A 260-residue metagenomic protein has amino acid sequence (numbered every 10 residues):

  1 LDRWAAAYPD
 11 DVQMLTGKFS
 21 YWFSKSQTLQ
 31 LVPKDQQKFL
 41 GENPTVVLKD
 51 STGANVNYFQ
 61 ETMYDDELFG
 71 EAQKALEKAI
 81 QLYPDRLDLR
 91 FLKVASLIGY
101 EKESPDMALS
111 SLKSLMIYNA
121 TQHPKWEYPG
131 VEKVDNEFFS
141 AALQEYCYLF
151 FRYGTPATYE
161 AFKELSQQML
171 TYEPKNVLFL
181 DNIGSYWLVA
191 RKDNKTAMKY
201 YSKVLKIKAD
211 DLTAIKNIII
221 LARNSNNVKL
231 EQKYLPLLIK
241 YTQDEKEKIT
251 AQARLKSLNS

Functional and structural regions predicted by a protein language model:
R3-W4, A79, L115, Q168-M169 (+2 more regions): Canonical positions in the second alpha-helix
Y8-V12, Y83-D85, A120, T171-K175 (+2 more regions): Short coil turns that delineate tetratricopeptide repeat
T16-G17, D88-A95, A108, K125-G130 (+5 more regions): Alpha-solenoid helical repeat scaffolds
Y21-K78, L82, G99-E145, R152 (+1 more regions): Short coil/linker segments at helix-helix boundaries
W22, L97, F150, W187-L188 (+2 more regions): Residue at a conserved register position within TPR or TPR-like alpha-solenoid repeats
A142, L149-R152, P156-E164, Q168-L178 (+1 more regions): Terminal, low-structured helical/coil segments at or just beyond the last alpha-helical repeat
